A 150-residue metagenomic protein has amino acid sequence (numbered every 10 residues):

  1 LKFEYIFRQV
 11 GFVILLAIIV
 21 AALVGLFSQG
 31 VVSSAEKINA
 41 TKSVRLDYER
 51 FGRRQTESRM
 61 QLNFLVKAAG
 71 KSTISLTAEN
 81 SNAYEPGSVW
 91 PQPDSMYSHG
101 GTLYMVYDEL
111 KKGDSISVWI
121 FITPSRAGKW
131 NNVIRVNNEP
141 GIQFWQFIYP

Functional and structural regions predicted by a protein language model:
L1-N39: A eukaryote-biased signal for short, well-structured alpha-helical docking elements
A40-L76: Short extracytoplasmic
T73-A83, V136-E139: Short acidic, flexible loop segments centered on an aromatic residue
E79-P93, I142-W145: Short aromatic-acidic-glycine turn motif
Y97-H99, Y107-D114: Short proline/glycine- and polar residue-rich coil/turn motifs
K111-G128: Low-complexity, intrinsically disordered segments enriched in Ser/Thr together with acidic residues
G128-Q143: Serine/threonine-enriched low-complexity regions used as flexible
F147-P150: Short beta-strand edge segments in extracellular beta-sheet folds
